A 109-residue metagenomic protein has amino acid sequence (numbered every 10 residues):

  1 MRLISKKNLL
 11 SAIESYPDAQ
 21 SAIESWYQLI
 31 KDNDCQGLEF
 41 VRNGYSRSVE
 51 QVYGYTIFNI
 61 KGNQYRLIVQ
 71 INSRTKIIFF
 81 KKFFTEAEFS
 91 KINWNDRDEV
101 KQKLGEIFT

Functional and structural regions predicted by a protein language model:
M1-Q64, S73-I77, E86-T109: Basic, Lys/Arg-enriched alpha-helical interface segments
